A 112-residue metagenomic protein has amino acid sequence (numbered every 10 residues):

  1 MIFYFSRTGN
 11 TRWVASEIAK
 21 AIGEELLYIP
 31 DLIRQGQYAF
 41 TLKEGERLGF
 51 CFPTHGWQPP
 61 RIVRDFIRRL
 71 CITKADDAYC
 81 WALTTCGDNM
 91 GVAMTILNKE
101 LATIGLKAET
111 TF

Functional and structural regions predicted by a protein language model:
M1-F112: FMN-binding flavodoxin-like domain, especially the glycine-rich phosphate-binding loop
